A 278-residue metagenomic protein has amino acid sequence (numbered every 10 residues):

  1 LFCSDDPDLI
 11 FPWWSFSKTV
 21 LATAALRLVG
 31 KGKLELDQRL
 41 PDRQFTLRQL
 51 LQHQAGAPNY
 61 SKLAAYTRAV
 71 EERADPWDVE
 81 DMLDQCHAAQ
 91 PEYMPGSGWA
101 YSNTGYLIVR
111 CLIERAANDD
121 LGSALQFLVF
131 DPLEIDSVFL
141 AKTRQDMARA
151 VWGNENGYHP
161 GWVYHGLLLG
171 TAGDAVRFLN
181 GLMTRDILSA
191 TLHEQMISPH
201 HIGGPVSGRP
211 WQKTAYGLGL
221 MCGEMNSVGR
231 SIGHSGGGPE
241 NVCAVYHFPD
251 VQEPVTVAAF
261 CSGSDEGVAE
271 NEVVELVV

Functional and structural regions predicted by a protein language model:
L1, T67-M94, D119-A141, D146-W152: Short, charged, amphipathic alpha-helices and their helix-cap/turn boundaries
L1-S4, D8-P12, D119, N156-V278: Catalytic loop of the DD-peptidase/beta-lactamase superfamily, centered on the K-T-G motif and neighboring
D5-Y101: Active-site-proximal loop and beta-strand segments within enzyme catalytic domains
W14-L34, L50, C86-H87, A100-V129 (+2 more regions): Alpha-helical scaffold elements that line and support the substrate/ligand-binding pocket of soluble hydrolases
T23, Q54-A57, A89-Q90, L128 (+3 more regions): Alpha-helix boundary/capping residues
R27-Q44, A116-R144, S189-E194: Short, well-structured active-site flanking segments
A55-K62, P132-K142, H201-G208: Secretory-pathway/luminal and periplasmic proteins that interact with or process carbohydrate-rich
A74, S97-G105, A117, P160 (+1 more regions): Short, contiguous, pocket-lining structural segments that sit at or immediately flank catalytic/ligand-binding sites
